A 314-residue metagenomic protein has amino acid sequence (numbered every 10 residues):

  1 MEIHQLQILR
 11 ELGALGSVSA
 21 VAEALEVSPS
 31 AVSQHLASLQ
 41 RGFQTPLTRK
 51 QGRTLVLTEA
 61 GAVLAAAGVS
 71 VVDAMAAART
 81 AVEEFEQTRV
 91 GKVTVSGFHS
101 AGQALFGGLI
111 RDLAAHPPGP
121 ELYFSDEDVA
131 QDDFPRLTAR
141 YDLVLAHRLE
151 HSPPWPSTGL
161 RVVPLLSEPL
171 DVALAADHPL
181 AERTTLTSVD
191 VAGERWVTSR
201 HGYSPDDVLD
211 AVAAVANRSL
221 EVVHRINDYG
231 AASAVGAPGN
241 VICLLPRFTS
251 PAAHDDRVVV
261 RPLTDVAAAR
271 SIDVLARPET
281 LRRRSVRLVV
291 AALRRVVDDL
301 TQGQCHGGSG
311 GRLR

Functional and structural regions predicted by a protein language model:
R10-S28: Short helix-boundary/capping micro-motifs
Q40-L57: A short LG(V/I)-centered, amphipathic sequence patch enriched for acidic residue(s) preceding the LG motif
G52-L55, A62, D73-S96: Short helix-loop hinge/linker segments at domain boundaries
K92-S152: Central regulatory/effector-binding core of bacterial HTH transcription factors
S125-D190: Acidic, Gly/Pro-rich loop/turn segments at junctions of secondary structure
T158-R161, G230-E279: Beta-alpha-beta core module
R195-A216: Secondary-structure junction motif
R261-C305, L313: A late-sequence structural motif
